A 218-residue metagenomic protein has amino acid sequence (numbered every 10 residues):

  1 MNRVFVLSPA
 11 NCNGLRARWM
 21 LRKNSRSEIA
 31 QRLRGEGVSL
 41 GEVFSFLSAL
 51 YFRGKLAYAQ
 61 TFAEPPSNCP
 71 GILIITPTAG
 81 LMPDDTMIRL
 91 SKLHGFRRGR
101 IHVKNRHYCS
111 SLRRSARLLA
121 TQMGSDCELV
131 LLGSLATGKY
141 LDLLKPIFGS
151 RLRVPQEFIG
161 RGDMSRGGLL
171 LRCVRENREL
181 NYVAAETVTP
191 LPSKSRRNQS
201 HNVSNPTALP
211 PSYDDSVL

Functional and structural regions predicted by a protein language model:
M1-L218: Peripheral peptide segments
